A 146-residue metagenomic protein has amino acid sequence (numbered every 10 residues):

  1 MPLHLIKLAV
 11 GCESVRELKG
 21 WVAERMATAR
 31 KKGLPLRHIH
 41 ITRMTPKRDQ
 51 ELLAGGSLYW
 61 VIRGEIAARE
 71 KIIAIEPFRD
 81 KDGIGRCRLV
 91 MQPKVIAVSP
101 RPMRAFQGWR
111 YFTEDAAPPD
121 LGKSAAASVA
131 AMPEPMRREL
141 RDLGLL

Functional and structural regions predicted by a protein language model:
M1-A23: Short, extreme N-terminal leader segments that mark the start of a protein/domain
M1-L3, L34, L53-A54, D82-I84 (+1 more regions): A generic structural signal for short, non-catalytic loop/turn and secondary-structure boundary residues
H4-A9, L58-W60, R69-K71, R88-V90 (+1 more regions): Ordered hydrophobic segments in well-structured contexts
L8, L18, P35, I39 (+2 more regions): Positively charged, polar, low-complexity stretches
A23-E24, E76: Short, solvent-exposed amphipathic alpha-helical segments in soluble enzyme and RNA/protein-processing domains
M26-R69: Short, well-structured hydrophobic secondary-structure segments
K71-P118: Aromatic- and Lys/Arg-enriched surface recognition patch
G108-T113, P119-L146: Well-ordered alpha/beta subsegment
